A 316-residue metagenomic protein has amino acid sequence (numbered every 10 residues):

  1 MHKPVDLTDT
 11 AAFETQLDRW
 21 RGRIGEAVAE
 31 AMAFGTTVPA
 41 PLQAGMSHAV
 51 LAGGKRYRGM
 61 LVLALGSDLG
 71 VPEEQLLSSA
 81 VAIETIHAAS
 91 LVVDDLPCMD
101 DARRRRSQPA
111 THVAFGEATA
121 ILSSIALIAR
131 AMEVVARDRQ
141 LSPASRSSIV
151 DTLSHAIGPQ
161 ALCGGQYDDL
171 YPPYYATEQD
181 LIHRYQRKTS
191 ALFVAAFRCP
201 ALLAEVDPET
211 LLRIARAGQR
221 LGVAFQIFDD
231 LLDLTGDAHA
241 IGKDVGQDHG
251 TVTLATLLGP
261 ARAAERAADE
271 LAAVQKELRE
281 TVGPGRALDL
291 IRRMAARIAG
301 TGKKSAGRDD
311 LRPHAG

Functional and structural regions predicted by a protein language model:
M1, L91, A273-K276, E280 (+1 more regions): Polar low-complexity intrinsically disordered regions
M1-M32: N-terminal amphipathic/basic leader segments beginning at the initiator methionine
K3, L7-T10, R137-R139, P208 (+3 more regions): Short linear motifs in intrinsically disordered/low-complexity regions
M32, T36-T281, G285-A299: Mg2+-dependent prenyl diphosphate-binding active-site environment of isoprenoid biosynthetic enzymes
L290, M294-G307, L311-R312, G316: C-terminal domain/tail detector
